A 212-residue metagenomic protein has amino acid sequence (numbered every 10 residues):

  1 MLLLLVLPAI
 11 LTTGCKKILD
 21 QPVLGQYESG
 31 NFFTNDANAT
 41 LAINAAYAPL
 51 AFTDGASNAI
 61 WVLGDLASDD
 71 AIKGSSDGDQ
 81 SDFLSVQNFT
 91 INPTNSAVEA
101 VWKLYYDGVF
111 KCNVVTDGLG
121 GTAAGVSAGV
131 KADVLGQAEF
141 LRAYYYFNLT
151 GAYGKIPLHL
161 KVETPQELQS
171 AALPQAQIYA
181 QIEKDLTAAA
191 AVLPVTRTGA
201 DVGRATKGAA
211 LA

Functional and structural regions predicted by a protein language model:
L2-I10: Bacterial N-terminal signal peptides
C15-L63, A67, N92: Membrane-proximal, proline-rich intrinsically disordered regions
D20-P22, T150-K161: Short, well-structured active-site flanking segments
L24-E28, F89-P93, L160-E167: Short linear capping/connector segments at secondary-structure termini
T40, N44, A48-G55, D77-Y153 (+3 more regions): Conserved, well-structured interaction surfaces
N58-K73, T150, P157, R204: Short, solvent-exposed turn/loop segments enriched in Gly/Ser/Thr/Pro and often Arg
G203-A212: Amphipathic alpha-helical protein-interaction segments enriched in hydrophobic
